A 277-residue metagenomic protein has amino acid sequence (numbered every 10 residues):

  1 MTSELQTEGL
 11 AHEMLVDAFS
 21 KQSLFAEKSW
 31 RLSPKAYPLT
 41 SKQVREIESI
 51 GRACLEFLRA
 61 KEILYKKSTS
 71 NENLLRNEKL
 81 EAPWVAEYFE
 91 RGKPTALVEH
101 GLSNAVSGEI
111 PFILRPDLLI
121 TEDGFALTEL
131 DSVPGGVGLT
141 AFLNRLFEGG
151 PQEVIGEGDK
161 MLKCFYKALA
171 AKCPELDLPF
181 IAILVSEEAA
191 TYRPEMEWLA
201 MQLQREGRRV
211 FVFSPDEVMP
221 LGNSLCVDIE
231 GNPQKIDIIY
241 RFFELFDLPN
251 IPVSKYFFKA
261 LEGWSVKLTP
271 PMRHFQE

Functional and structural regions predicted by a protein language model:
M1-E277: Preference for protein termini
